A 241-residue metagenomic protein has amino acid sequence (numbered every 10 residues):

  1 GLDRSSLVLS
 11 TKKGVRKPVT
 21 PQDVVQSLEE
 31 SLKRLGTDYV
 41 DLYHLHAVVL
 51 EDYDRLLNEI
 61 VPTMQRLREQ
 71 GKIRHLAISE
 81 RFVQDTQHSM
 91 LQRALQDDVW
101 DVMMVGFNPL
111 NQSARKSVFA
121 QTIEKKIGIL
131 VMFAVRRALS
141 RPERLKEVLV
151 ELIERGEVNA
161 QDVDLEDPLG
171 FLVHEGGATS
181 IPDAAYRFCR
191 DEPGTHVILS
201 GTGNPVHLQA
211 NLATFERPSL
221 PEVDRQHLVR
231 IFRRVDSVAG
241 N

Functional and structural regions predicted by a protein language model:
G1-L7, T63, D97: N-terminal binding-site loop/beta-alpha segment at the start of enzyme catalytic domains that lines or forms
D3-S6, D38, D101, H196 (+1 more regions): Secondary-structure boundary/capping positions in well-ordered alpha/beta enzyme cores
L9-T11, I78, V131, S200: Structural beta-sheet core signal
K12-K13, F107, T202: Fold-independent oxyanion-binding glycine-rich loops and adjacent beta-strand/coil segments at enzyme active sites
K13, T20, E29, V173-H174 (+1 more regions): Generic anion/oxyanion-binding catalytic loop in active/binding sites
R16-S117, I123-L130, D191: Glycine/proline-rich, positively charged, aromatic-decorated active-site loop/lid region on the catalytic face
D97-V99, S117-N241: Structured C-terminal cap/extension of enzyme domains
